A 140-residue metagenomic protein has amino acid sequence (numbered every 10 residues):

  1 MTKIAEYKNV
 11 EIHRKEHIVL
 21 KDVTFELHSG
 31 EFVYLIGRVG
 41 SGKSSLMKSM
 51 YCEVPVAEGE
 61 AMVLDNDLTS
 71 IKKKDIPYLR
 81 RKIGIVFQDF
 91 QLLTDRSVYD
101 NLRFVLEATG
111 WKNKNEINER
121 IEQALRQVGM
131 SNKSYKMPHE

Functional and structural regions predicted by a protein language model:
A5-Y7, L20: Conserved structural motif at the start of ABC-family nucleotide-binding domains
I36-R38: The feature captures the beta-strand-to-loop junction immediately N-terminal to the Walker
Y51: Helix-to-loop junction immediately C-terminal to a conserved catalytic motif
G59-D67: Conserved ABC transporter NBD signature motif
N66-D67, N115-K133: Conserved ABC ATPase "signature" region
L68-G84, K114: ABC ATPase NBD coupling module
D95-V105: Short coil-to-helix segment of the ABC ATPase nucleotide-binding domain corresponding to the Q-loop/switch region
M137-E140: Conserved ABC ATPase signature
